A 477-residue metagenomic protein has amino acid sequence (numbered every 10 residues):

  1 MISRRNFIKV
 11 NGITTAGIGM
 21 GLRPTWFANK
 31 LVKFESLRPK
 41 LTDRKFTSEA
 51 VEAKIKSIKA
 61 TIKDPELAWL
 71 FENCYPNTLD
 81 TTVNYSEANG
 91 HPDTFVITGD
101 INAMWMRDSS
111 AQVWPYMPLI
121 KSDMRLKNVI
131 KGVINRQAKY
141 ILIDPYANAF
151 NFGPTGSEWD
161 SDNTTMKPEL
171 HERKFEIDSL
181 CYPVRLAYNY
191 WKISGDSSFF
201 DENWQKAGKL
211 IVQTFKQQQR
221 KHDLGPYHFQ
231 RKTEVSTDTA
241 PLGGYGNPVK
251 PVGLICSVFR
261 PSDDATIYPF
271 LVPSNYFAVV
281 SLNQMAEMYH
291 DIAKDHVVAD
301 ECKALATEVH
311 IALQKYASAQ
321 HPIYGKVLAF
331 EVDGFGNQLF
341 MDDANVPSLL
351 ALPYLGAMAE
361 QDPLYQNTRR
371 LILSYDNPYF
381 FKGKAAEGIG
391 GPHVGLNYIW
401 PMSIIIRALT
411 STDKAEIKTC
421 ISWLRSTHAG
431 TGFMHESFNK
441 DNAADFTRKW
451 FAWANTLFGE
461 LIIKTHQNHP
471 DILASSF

Functional and structural regions predicted by a protein language model:
M1, L22-E52: C-terminal segment of N-terminal export signals and the immediately downstream linker at the start of the mature
N6-A28: N-terminal export signals
A50-K63, A111-M124, Y182-S197, Y276-D295 (+3 more regions): Well-ordered alpha-helical scaffold segments within catalytic/enzyme domains
L70, M124-Y140, D196-K216, M285 (+4 more regions): Extended, well-ordered alpha-helical scaffold segments
T78-W105, L126, P168-E169: Internal amphipathic alpha-helical repeat/solenoid segments
N102-I130, I134-T237, A452-H466: Aromatic-rich carbohydrate-recognition surfaces in CAZymes
M106, L142-Y146, F150-G153, W159-P168 (+3 more regions): Extended ligand-binding clefts on enzyme/binding-domain cores
D162-P168, R173-E176, L339-A359, N397-F477: C-terminal capping/lid segments that line or modulate ligand- or cofactor-binding pockets
